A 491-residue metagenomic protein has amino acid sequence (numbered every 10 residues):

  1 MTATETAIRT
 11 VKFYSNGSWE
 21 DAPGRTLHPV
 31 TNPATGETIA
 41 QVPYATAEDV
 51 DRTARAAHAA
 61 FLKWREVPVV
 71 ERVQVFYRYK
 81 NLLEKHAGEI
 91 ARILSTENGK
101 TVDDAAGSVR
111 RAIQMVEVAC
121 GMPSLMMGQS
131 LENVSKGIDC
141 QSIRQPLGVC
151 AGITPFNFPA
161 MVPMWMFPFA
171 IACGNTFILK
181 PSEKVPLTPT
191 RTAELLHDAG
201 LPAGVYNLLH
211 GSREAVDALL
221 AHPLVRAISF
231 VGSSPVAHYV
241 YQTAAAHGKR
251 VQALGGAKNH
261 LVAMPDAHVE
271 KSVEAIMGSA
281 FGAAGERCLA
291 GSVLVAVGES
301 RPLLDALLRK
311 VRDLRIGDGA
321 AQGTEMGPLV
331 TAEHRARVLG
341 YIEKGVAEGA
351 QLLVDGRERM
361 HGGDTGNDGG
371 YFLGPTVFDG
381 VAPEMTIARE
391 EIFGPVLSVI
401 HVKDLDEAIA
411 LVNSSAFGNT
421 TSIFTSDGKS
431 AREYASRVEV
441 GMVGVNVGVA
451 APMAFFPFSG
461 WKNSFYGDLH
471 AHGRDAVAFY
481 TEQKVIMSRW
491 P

Functional and structural regions predicted by a protein language model:
M1-Q41, Q74, G128-T154, Q252-G255 (+4 more regions): Terminal low-complexity tails and localization/encapsulation signals of metabolic enzymes
T35-Q41, V225, V262, R312-I316 (+2 more regions): Conserved C-terminal structural/oligomerization subdomain of aldehyde/semialdehyde dehydrogenase
G36, R72, L94, V116 (+9 more regions): Residue-level signal for inorganic ion chemistry
E37-M126, G137: Glycine-rich loop-to-alpha-helix module at the N-terminal edge of alpha/beta enzyme cores
T38-A45, A60-E66, G152, L261-M264 (+5 more regions): Short, well-ordered beta-strand elements within core beta-sheets of diverse protein domains
F61, R65, K80-A87, A91 (+17 more regions): Structural signal for hydrophobic packing residues in well-ordered secondary-structure cores of soluble enzyme domains
G128-K271, V402, G467: Rossmann-like NAD(P) dinucleotide-binding subdomain of oxidoreductase/dehydrogenase enzymes
P235-A382, L405, L411, V445 (+1 more regions): ALDH superfamily catalytic-core signature
